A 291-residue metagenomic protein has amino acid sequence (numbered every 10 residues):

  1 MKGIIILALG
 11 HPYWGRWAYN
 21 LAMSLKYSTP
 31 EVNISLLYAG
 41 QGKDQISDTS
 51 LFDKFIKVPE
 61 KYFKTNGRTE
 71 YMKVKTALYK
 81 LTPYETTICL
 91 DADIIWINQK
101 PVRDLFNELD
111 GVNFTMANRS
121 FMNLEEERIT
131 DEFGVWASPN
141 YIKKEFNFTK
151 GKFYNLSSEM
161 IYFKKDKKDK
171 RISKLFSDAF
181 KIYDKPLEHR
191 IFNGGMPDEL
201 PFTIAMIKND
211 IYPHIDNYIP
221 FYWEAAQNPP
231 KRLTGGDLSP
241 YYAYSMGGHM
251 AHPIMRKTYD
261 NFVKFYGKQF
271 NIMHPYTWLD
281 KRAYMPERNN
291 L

Functional and structural regions predicted by a protein language model:
M1-L291: Glycosyltransferase catalytic domains, chiefly GT-A lineage
